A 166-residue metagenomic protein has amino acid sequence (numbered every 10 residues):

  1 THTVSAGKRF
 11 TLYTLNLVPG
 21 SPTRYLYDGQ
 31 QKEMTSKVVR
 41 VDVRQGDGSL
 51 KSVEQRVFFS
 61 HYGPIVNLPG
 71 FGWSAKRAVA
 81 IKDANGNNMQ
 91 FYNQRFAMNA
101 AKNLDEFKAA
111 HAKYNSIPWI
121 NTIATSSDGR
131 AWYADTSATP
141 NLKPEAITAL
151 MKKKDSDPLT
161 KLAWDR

Functional and structural regions predicted by a protein language model:
T1-R166: Mature extracytoplasmic enzyme cores
